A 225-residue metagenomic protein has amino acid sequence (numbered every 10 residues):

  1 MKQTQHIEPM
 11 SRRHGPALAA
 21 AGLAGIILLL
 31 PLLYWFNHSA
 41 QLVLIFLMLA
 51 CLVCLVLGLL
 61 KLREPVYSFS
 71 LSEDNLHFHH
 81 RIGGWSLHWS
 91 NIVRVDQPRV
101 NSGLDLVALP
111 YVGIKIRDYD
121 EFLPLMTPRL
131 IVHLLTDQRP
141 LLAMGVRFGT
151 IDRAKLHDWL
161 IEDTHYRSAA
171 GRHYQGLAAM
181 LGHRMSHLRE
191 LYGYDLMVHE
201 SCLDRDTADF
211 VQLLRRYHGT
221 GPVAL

Functional and structural regions predicted by a protein language model:
M1-N37, K115-R117: N-terminal membrane-targeting/pre-transmembrane regions
K2, L104-D105, L125-M126, A224-L225: A composition-biased, non-transmembrane "mature-region" signal
H38-A50: Hydrophobic alpha-helical transmembrane segments
L52-V56: Transmembrane alpha-helical hairpins and terminal membrane-anchor modules
L57-V100: Conserved beta-hairpin
V100, L104-I114: Secretory pathway targeting signatures of secreted, lumenal, and periplasmic proteins
P110-H199: A membrane-cytosol interface segment of integral membrane proteins
H187-L225: Extracytoplasmic/periplasmic C-terminal soluble domains
